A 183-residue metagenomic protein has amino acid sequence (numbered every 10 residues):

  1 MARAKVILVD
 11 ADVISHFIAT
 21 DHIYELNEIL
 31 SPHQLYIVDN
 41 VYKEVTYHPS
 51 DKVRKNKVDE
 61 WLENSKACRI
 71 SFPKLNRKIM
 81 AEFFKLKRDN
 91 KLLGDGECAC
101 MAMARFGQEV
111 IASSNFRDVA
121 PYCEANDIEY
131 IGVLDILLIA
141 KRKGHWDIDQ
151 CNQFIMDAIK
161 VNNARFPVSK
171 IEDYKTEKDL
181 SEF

Functional and structural regions predicted by a protein language model:
A2-M103, G107-E109, Q153-F154, V168-F183: Active-site-proximal, substrate-binding regions of enzyme catalytic domains and RNA-binding/basic surfaces
I111-S114: Acidic beta-strand-to-loop metal/phosphate-binding motif
R117-F183: Acidic, PIN/NYN-like endoribonuclease modules and their adjacent C-terminal/linker elements
